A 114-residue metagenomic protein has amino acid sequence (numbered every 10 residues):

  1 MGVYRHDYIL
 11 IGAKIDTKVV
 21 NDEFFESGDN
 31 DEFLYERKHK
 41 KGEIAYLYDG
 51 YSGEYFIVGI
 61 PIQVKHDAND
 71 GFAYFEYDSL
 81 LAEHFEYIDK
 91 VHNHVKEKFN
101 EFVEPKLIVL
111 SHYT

Functional and structural regions predicted by a protein language model:
M1-N93, E97-V103, Y113-T114: Acidic (Asp/Glu-rich) sequence patches and key acidic residues that form negatively charged surfaces used
L107-L110: Surface-exposed edge beta-strand/loop patches
